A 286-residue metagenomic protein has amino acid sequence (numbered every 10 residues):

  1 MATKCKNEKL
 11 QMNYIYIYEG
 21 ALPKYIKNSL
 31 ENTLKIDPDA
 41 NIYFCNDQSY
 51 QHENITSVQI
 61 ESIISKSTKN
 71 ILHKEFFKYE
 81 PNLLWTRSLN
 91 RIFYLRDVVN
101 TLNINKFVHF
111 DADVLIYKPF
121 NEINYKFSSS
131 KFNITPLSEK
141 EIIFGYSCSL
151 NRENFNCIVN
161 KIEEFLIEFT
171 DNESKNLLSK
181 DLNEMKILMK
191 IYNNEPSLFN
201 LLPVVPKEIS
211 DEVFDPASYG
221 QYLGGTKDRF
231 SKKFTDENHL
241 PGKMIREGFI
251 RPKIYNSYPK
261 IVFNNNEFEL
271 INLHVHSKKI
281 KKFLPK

Functional and structural regions predicted by a protein language model:
M1-F77, N100, R152-E153, C157 (+2 more regions): N-terminal anchoring/stem segment of glycosyltransferases
G20-L22, D47-S49, H109-V114, E139: An acidic- and aromatic-residue-enriched active-site/binding cleft used to recognize and process polar
P23, W85-L89, D181: A conditional alpha-helix N-cap/helix-loop micro-motif detector
Q51-E53, I116-P119, N124, I142-F144: Short catalytic/ligand-binding loop motif for oxyanion handling, primarily in non-cytosolic enzymes, centered on
K78-L84: Surface-exposed cleft-lining segments at the edges of enzyme active sites
R87-N133: GT-A fold catalytic core of metal-dependent nucleotide-sugar glycosyltransferases, centered on the diacidic
K131-R152: Short beta-strand-to-loop element that shapes/binds the nucleotide-sugar donor at the catalytic cleft/hinge
N156-K286: Catalytic core and acceptor-binding pocket of nucleotide-sugar-dependent glycosyltransferases
